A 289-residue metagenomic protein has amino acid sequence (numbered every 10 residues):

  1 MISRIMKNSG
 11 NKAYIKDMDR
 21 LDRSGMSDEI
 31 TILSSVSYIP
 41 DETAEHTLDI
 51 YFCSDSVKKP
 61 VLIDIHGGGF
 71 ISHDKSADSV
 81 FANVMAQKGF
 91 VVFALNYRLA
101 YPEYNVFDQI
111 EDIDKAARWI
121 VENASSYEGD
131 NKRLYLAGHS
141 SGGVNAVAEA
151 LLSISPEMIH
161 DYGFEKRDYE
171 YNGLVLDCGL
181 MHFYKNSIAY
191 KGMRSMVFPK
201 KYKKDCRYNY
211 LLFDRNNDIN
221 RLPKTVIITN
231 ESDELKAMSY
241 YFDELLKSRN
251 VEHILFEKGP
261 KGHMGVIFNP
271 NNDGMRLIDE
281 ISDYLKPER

Functional and structural regions predicted by a protein language model:
M1-R289: Alpha/beta-hydrolase superfamily serine-hydrolase fold, recognizing
